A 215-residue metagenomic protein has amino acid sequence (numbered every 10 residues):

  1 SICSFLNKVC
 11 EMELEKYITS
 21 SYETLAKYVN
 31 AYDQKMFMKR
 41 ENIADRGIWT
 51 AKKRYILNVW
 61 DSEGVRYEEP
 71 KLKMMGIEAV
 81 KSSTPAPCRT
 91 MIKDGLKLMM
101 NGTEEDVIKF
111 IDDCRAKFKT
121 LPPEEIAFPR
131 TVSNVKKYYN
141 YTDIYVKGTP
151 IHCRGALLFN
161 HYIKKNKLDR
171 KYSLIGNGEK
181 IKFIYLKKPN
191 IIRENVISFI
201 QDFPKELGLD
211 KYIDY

Functional and structural regions predicted by a protein language model:
S1-Y215: DNA-dependent DNA polymerase catalytic subunits
